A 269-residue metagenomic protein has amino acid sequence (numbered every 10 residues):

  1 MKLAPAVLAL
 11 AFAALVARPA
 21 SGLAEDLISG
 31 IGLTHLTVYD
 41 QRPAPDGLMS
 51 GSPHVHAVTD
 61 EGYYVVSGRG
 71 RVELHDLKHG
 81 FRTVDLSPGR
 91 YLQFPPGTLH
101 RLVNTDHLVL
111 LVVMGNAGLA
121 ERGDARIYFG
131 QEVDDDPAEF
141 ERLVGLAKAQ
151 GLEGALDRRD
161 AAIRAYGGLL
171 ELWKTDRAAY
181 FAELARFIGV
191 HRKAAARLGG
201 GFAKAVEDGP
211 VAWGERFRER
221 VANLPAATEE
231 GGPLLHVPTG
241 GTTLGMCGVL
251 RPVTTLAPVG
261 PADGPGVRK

Functional and structural regions predicted by a protein language model:
A6-R18: Bacterial N-terminal signal peptides
H35-A57: Conserved short histidine dyad/triad with adjacent acidic residue
P53-H56, D60-V65, T83-V84, L92 (+1 more regions): His/acidic/aromatic-lined binding-pocket segments of jelly-roll/cupin-type domains and related regulatory beta-sandwich
A57-V72, D76, V113-G115: Short, conserved beta-strand element in jelly-roll/cupin
D76-P96: Short acidic-glycine-tyrosine-enriched beta hairpin
H107-R177: Double-stranded beta-helix
A149-P225: An accessory alpha-helical subdomain
E229-K269: Charge-dense, extended regions
